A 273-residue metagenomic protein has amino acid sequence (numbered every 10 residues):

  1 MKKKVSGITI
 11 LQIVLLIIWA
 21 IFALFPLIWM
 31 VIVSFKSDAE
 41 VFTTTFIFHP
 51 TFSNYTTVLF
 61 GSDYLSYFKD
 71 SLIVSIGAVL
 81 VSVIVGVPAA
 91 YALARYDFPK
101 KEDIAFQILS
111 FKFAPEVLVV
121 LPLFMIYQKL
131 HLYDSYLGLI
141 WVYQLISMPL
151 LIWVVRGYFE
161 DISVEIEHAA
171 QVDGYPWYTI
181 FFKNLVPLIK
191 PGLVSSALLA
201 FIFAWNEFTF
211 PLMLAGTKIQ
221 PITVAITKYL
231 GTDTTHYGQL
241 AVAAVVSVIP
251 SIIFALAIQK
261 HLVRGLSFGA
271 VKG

Functional and structural regions predicted by a protein language model:
K2-G273: A structural signal for multi-pass alpha-helical bundles of membrane permease subunits that mediate small-molecule
